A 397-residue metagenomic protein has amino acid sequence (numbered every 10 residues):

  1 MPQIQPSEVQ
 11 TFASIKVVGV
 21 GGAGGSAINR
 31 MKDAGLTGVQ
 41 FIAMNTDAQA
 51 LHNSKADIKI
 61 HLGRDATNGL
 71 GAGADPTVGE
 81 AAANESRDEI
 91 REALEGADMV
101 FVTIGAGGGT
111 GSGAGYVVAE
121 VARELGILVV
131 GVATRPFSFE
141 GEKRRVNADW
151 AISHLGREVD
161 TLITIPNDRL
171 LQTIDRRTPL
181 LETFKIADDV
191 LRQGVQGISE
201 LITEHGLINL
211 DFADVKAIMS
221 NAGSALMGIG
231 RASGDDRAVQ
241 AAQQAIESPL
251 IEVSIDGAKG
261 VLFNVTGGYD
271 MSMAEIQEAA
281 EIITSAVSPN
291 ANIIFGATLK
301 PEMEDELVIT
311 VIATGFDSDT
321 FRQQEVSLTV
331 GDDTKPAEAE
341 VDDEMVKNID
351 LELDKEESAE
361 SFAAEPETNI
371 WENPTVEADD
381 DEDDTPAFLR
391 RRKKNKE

Functional and structural regions predicted by a protein language model:
M1-E397: Tubulin/FtsZ superfamily GTPase core signature
